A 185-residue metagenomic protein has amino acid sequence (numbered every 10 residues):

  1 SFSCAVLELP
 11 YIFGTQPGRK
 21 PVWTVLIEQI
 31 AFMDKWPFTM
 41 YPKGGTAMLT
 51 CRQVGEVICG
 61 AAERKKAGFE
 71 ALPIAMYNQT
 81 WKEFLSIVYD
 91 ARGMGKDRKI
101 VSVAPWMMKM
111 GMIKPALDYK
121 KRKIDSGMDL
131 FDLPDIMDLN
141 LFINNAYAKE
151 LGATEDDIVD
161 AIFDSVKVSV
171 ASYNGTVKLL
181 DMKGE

Functional and structural regions predicted by a protein language model:
S1-P17: Conserved beta-loop-beta element that borders a ligand/cofactor-binding pocket
G14-L26, A61-L72, M94-K96: Glycine/proline-rich active-site loop of Rossmann-fold NAD(P)-dependent oxidoreductases
Q16, G45-R52, A71-R92, S102-M110: Substrate-binding strand-loop-helix patch in Rossmann-like NAD(P)-dependent oxidoreductase/epimerase domains
E28-L49, G60: A conserved pocket-lining segment of Rossmann-fold NAD(P)-dependent short-chain dehydrogenase/reductase
V54, I58, I74, F84 (+3 more regions): Non-catalytic, hydrophobic alpha-helical segments
W81, F131-N145, A161: Active-site loop of classical SDR/Rossmann-like NAD(P)-dependent oxidoreductases, centered on the catalytic Tyr-X3-Lys
L85-D138: Terminal hydrophobic/aromatic helix or amphipathic segment near a protein terminus
F142-E185: Amphipathic terminal alpha-helices
